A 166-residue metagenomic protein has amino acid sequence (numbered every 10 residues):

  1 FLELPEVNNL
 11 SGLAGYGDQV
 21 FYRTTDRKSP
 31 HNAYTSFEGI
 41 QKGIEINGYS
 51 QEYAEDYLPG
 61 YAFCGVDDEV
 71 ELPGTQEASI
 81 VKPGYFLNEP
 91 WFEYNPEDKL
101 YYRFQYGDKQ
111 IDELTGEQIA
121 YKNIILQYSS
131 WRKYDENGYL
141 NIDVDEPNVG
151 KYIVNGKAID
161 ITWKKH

Functional and structural regions predicted by a protein language model:
F1-H166: A surface/extracellular/periplasmic glyco- and lipid-processing/surface-interacting theme
